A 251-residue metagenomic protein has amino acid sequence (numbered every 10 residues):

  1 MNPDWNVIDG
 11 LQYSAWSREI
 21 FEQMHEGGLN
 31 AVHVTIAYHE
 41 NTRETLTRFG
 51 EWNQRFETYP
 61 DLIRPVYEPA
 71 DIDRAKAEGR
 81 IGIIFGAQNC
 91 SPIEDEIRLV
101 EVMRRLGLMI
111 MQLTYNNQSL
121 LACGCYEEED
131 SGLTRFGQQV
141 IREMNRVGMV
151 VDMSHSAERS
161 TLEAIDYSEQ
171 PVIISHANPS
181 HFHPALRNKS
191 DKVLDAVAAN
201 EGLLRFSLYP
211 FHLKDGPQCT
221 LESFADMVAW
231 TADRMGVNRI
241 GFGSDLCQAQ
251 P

Functional and structural regions predicted by a protein language model:
M1-R135, P184-P251: N-terminal hydrophobic targeting/anchoring segments and the immediately downstream early-domain regions of hydrolases
Q12-S14, H155-E158, P179, Q248: Short, glycine/acidic-enriched loop or turn micro-motifs at the edges of active sites
F21, E96-V100, A157-Q170: Distinct, well-ordered alpha-helical segments
F56-P60, D130-G148, A164-I174, R234: Alpha-helix-loop-beta-strand connector modules within alpha/beta enzyme cores
M149-H155: Catalytic beta/alpha-barrel core
S156, A177-P179, S207-F211: Histidine- and/or cysteine-centered catalytic micro-motif in compact active-site loops
I173, N178, F182-L186: Active-site-adjacent pocket scaffolds in enzyme catalytic domains
